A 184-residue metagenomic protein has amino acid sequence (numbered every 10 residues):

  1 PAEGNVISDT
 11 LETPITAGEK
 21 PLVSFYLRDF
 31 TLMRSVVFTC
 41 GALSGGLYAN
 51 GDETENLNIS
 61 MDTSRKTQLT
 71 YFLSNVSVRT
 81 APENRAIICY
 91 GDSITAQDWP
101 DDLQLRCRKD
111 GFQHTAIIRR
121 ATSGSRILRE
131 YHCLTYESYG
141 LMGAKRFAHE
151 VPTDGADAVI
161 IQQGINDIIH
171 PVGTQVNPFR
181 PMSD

Functional and structural regions predicted by a protein language model:
P1-S8, E83-S183: Conserved SGNH/GDSL esterase-like catalytic core that processes O-acyl groups on lipids and polysaccharides
P1-Y90, T95-A96, D101, R108-Q113: N-terminal secretory targeting modules
